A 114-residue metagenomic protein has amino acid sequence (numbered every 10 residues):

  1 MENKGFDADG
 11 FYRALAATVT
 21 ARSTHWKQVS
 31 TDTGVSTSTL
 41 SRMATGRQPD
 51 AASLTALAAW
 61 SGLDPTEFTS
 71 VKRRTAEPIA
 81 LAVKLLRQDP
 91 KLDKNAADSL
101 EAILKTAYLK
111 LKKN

Functional and structural regions predicted by a protein language model:
M1-T24: A short, Lys/Arg-rich alpha-helix, primarily the initiator
G10-F11, V35, P78-L81: Alpha-helix N-cap/N′ positions at the starts of helices
T20-S41: Short alpha-helical DNA-recognition segment
G34-P49, S70-R73: Recognition helix of helix-turn-helix/homeodomain-like DNA-binding domains that insert into the DNA major groove
G46-A59: Short, basic-rich loop-to-helix N-cap that marks the start of a DNA-contacting helix
A51, G62-A80: Short C-terminal boundary/hinge segments that cap the last helix of small helical domains
R74-N114: Interfacial/linker helices and their anchor residues that mediate assembly or domain coupling
